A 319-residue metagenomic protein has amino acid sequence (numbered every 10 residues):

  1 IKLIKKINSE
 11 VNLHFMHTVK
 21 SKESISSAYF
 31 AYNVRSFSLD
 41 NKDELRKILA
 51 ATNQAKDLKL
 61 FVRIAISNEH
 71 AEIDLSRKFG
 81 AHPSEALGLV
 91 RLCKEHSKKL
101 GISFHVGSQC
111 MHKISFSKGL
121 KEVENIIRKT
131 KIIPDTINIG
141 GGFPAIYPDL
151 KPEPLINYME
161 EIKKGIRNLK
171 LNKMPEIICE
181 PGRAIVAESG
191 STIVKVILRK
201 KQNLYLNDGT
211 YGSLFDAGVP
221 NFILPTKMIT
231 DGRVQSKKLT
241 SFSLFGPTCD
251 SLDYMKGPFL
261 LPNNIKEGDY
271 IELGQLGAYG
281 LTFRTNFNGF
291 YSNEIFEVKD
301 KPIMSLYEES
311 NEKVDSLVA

Functional and structural regions predicted by a protein language model:
I1-T136, E161: Active-site-proximal beta-alpha core segment in soluble small-molecule metabolic enzymes
K42, A65-S67, H105, G140 (+4 more regions): Anionic group-transfer/hydrolysis microenvironments
H70-I73, A145-D149: A short acidic, helix-capping loop that chelates divalent metal ions and anchors anionic groups
V106-S108, I137-I146, C179-R183: Glycine-rich beta-strand-to-loop/alpha-helix junction loops that act as flexible
H112-R128, P152-K163, T192-K200, L260-L261 (+1 more regions): Short, electropositive alpha-helical surface patch
E161, E176-A319: Charged (often Lys/Glu-rich) extended helix/loop segments that serve as interaction or gating elements
